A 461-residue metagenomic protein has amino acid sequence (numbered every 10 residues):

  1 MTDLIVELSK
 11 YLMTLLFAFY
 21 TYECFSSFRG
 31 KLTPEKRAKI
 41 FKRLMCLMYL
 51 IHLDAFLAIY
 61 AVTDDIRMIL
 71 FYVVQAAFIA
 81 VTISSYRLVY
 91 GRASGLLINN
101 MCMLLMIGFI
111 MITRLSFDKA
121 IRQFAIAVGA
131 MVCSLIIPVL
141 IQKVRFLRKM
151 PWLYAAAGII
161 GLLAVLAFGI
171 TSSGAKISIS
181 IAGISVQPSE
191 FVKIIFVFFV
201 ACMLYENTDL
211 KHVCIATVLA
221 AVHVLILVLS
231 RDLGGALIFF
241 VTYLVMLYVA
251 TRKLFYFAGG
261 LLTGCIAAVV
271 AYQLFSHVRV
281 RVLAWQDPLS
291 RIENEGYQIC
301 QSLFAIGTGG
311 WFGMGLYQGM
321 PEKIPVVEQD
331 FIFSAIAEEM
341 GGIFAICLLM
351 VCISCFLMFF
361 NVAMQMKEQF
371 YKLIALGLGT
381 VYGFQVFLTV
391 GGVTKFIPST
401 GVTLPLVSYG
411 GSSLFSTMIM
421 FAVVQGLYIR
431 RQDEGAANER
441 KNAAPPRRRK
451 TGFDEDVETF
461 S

Functional and structural regions predicted by a protein language model:
M1-F17: Hydrophobic transmembrane alpha-helical segments in integral membrane proteins
A18-F25, I83-S84: Alpha-helical transmembrane segments
Y22-I40: Membrane-interface helix-loop junction between the first two transmembrane segments
F41-M48, I98: Select subsegments of transmembrane alpha-helices in polytopic membrane proteins, especially boundary-proximal
D54, T389-S461: A juxtamembrane structural motif centered on a specific transmembrane helix
D64-E295, S334, E338-G392, I419 (+2 more regions): Hydrophobic alpha-helical transmembrane segments of multi-pass inner membrane proteins, especially in bacterial systems
D232-L237, F312-L316, V327-Q329, I397-T400 (+1 more regions): Transmembrane helix boundary and interhelical junction motifs in multipass membrane proteins
P288-Q329, F333, G342-F344: TM-adjacent membrane-interface loops and short helices in multi-pass inner/ER membrane proteins
